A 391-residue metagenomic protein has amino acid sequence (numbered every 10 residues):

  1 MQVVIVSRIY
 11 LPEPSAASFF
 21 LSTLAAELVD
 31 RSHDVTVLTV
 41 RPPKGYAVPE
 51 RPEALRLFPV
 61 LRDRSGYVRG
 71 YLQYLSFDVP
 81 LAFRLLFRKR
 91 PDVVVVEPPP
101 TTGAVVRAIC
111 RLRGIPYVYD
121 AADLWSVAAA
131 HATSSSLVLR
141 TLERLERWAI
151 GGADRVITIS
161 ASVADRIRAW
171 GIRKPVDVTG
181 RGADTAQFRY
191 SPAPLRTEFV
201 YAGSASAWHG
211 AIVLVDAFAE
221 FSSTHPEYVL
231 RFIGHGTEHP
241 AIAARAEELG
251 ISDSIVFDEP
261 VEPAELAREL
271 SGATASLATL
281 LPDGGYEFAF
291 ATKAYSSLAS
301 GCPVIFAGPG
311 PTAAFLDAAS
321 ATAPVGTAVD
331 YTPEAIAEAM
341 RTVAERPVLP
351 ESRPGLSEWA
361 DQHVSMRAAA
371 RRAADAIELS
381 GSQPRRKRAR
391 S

Functional and structural regions predicted by a protein language model:
M1-E50, F221, P384-S391: N-terminal subdomain of nucleotide-sugar transferases
R41, S162, R181-G182: Carbohydrate-associated surface elements
F83-L86, A104, A108-L112, L137-T158: Membrane-proximal helix-turn-helix segments that form the acceptor-binding/catalytic region of lipid-linked
P192-F218, R231: Conserved donor-binding/catalytic core segment of Leloir-type glycosyltransferases
H209, E262-E269, S276-L298, I305-D317: Nucleotide-sugar-dependent
P240-A267, T322: Nucleotide-activated donor-binding/catalytic signature segment of Leloir-type glycosyltransferases, i.e., the conserved
P311-T342: Change "using UDP/GDP/dTDP sugars" to "using nucleotide sugars
D330-A335, E345-I377: A charged, aromatic-enriched C-terminal amphipathic alpha-helix characteristic of glycosyltransferases across folds
